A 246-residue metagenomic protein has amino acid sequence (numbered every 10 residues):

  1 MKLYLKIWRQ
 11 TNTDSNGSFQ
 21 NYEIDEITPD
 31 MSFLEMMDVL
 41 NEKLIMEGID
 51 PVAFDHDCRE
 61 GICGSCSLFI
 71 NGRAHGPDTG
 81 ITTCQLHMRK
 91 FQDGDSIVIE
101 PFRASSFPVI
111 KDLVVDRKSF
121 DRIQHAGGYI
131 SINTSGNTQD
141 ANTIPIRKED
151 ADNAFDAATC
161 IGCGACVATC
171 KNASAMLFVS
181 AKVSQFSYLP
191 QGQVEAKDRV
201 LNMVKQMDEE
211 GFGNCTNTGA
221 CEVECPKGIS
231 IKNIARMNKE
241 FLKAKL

Functional and structural regions predicted by a protein language model:
M1-E23: Eukaryote-biased recognition of intrinsically disordered, low-complexity regulatory segments
W8, D25, I70-G72: Short strand-turn-strand beta-turns centered on an Asx-Gly dipeptide
Q20-S32: Short, contiguous acidic and Ser/Thr-rich linear segments
M31-D50, V98-L246: Ferredoxin-type iron-sulfur electron-transfer modules in oxidoreductases and energy-metabolism complexes
D50, L68-F69: Long, hydrophobic/aromatic-enriched structural stretches that serve as scaffold segments
A53-S65: Short, structured protein-protein interaction patches enriched in aromatics and acidic/basic residues, typified by
I70-G94, I99: Glycine-rich phosphate/adenylate-binding loop and adjacent beta-alpha elements of nucleotide- or dinucleotide-binding
